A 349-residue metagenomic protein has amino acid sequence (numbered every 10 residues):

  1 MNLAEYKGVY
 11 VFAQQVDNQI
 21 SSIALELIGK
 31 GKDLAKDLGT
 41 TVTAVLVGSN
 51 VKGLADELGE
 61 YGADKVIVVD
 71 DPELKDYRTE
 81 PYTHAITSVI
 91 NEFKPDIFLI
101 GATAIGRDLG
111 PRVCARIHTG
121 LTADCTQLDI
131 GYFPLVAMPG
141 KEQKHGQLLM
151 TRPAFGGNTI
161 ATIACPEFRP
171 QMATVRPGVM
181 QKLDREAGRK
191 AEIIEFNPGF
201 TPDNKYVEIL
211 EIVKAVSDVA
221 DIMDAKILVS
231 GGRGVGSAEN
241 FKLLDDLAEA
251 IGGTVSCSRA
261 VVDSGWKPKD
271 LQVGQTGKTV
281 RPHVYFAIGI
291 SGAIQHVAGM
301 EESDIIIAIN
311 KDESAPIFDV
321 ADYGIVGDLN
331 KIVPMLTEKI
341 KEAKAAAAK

Functional and structural regions predicted by a protein language model:
M1-K349: N-terminal glycine-rich FAD/FM-binding segment characteristic of electron-transfer flavoproteins
